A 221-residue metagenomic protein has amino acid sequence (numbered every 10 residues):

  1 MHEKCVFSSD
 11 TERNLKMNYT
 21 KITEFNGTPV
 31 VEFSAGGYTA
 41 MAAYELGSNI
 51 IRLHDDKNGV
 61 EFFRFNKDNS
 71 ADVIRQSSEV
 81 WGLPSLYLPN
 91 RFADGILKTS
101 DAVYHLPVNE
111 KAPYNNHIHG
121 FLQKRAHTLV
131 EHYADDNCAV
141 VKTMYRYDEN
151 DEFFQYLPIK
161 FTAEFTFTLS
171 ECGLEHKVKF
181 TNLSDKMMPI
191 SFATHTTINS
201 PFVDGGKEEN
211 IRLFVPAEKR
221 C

Functional and structural regions predicted by a protein language model:
E3-K16: Short, Lys/Arg-enriched N-terminal segments with co-localized hydrophobic residues within the first ~10-30 amino acids
K16-E175, K179, L183-C221: Surface-exposed acidic/polar loop and edge beta-strand patches at domain peripheries
